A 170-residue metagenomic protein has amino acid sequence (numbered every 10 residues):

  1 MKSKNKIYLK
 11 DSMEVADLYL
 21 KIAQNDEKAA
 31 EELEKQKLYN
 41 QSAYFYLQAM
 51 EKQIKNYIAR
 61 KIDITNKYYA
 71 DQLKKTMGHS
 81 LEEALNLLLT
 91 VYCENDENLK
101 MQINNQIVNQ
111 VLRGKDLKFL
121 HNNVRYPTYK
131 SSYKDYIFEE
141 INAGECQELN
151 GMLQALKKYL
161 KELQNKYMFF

Functional and structural regions predicted by a protein language model:
M1-Y46, N56-Y68: Charged alpha-helical initiation segments
K2-E14, I58, I62-F170: Long, charged low-complexity segments
A49: Cytochrome P450 catalytic-core helices
